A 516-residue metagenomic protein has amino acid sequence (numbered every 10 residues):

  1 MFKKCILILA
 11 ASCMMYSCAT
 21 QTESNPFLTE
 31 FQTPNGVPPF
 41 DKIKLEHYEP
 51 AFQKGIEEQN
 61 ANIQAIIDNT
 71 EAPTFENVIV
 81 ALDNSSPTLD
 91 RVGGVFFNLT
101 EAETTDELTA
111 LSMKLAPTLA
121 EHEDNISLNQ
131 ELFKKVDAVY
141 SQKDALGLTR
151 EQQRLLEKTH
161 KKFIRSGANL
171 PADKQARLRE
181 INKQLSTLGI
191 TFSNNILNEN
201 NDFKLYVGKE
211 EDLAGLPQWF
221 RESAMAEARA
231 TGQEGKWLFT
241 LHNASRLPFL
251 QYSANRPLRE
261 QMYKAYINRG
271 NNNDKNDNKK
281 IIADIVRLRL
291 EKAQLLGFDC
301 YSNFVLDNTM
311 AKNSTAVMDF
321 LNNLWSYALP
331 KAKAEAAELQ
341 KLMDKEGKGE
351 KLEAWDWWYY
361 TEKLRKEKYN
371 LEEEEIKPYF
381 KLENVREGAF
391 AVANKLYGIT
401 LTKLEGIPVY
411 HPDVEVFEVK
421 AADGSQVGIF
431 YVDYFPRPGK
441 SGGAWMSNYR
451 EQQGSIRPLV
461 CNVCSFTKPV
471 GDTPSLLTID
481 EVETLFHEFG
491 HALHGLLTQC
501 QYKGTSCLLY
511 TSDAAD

Functional and structural regions predicted by a protein language model:
C5-C13: Sec-dependent N-terminal signal peptides
Y16-S17: C-terminal motif of bacterial Sec signal peptides marking the signal peptidase cleavage site
Q21-H47, K54, Q261, E367 (+6 more regions): C-terminal, non-catalytic "cap/extension" segments appended to globular domains
T22-L216: N-terminal helix-rich structural modules
Q32-H47, F96-L115, V139-E180, T240-K280 (+3 more regions): Short His/Asp/Glu-rich catalytic/ion-coordination signatures at enzyme active sites or charged loops
L155, T187, N194, E199-T240 (+2 more regions): Active-site-proximal, well-structured secondary-structure segments within enzyme catalytic domains
D480-G495: Active-site recognition of the HExxH zinc-binding catalytic motif
Y510-A515: Conserved small/polar residues in nucleotide/adenosyl-binding loops
